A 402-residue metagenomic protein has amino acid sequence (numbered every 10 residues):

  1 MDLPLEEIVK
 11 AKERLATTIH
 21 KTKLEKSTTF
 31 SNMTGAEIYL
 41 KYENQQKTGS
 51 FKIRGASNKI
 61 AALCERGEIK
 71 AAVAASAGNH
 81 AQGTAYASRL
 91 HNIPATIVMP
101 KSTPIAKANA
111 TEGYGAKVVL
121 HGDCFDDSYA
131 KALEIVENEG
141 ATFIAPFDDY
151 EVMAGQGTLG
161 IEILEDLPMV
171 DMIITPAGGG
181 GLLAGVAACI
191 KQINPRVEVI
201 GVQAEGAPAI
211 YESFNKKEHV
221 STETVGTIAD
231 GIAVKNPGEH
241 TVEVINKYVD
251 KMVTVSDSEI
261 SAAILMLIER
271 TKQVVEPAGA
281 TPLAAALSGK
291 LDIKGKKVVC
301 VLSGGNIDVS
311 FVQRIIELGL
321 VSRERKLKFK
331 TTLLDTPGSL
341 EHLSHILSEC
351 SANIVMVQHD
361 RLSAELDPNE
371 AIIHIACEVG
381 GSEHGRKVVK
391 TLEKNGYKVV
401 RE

Functional and structural regions predicted by a protein language model:
M1-E402: PLP-dependent amino-acid enzyme catalytic core
